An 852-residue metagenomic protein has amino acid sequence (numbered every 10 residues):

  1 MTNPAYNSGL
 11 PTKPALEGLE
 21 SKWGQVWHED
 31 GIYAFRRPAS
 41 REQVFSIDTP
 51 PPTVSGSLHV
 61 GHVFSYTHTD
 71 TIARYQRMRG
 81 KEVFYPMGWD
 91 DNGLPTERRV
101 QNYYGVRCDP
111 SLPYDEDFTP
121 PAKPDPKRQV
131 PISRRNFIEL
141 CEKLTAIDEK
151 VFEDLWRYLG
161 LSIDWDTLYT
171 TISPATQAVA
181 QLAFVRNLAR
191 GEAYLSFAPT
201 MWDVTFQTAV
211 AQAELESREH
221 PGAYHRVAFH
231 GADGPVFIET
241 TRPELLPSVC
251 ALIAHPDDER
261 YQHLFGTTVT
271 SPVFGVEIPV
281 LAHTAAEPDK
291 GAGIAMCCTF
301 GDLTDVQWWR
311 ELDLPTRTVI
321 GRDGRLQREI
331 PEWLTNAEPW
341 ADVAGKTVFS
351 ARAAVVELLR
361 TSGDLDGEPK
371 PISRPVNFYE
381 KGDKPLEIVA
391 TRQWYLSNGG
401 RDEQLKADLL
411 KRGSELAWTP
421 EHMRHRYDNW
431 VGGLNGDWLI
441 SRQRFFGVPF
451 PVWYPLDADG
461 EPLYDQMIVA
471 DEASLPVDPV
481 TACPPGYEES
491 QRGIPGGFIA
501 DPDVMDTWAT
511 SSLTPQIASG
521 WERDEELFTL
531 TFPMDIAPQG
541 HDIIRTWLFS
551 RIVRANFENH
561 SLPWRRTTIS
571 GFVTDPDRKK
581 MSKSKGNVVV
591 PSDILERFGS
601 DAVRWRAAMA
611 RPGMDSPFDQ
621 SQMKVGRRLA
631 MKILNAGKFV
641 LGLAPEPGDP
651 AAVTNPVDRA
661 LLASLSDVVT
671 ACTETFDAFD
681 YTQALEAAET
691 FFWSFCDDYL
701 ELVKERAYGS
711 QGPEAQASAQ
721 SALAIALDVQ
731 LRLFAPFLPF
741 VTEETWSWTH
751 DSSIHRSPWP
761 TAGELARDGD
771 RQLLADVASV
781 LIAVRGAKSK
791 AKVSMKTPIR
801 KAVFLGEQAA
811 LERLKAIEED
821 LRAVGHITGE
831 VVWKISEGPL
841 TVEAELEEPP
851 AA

Functional and structural regions predicted by a protein language model:
M1-D257, C298-I330, L359-K406, G432-N435 (+5 more regions): N-terminal, positively charged nucleic-acid-binding surface of large information/translation enzymes
R41-T49, T71, A122-R128, E153-G160 (+8 more regions): Active-site-adjacent bridging/hinge elements
G61-A73, W89-D90, T176-V179, P235-L358 (+6 more regions): Structured ligand/cofactor/substrate-binding pocket environments in proteins
S65, R98-V106, V210-Q212, H255-P256 (+6 more regions): Short secondary-structure boundary/capping segments
G105-R135, E338, D465-R492: Charged, glycine/proline-rich intrinsically disordered loops and linkers
F206, F274, G382-D383, L456-D459 (+1 more regions): Short Cys/His-rich metal-coordination motifs, predominantly Zn2+-binding knuckles/fingers
R226, L434-A509, L513, F557-S600 (+1 more regions): Feature 926 captures the class I aminoacyl-tRNA synthetase adenylation module centered on the KMSKS loop
A353, R360-G382, P485-D503: Short acidic, Pro/Gly- and aromatic-enriched capping/linker segments at domain boundaries
